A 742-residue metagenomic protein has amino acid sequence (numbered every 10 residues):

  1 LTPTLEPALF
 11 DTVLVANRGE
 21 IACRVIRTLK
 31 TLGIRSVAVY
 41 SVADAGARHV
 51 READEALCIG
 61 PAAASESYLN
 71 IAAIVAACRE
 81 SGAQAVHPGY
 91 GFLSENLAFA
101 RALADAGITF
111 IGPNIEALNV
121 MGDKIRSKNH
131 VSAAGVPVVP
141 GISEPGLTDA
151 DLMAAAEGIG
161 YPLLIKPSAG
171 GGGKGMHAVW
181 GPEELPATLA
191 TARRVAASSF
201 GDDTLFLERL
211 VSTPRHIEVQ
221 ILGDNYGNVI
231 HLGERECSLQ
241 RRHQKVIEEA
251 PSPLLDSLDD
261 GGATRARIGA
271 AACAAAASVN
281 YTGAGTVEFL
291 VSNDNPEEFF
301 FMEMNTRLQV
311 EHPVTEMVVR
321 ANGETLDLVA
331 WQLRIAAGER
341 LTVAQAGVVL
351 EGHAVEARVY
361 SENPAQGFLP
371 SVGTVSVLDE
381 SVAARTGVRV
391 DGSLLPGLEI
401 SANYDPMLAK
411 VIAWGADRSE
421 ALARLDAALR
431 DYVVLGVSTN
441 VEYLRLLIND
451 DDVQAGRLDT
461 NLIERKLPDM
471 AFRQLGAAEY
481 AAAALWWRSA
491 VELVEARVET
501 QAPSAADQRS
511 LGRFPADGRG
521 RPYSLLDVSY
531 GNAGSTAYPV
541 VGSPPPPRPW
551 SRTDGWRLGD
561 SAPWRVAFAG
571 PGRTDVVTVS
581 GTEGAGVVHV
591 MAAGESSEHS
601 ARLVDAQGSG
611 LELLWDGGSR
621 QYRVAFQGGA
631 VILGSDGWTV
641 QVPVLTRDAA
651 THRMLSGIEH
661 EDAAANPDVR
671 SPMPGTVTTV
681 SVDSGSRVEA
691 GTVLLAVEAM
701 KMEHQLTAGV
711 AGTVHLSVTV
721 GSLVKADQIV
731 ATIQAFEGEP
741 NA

Functional and structural regions predicted by a protein language model:
L1-V287, V291-V314: N-terminal beta-alpha lobe that positions the nucleotide/phosphoryl donor in ATP/NTP-coupled carboxylate activation
D11, K174-G175, P251, D405-V411 (+1 more regions): Short amphipathic alpha-helical segments
A85, S94-A102, E356, Q366 (+1 more regions): Structured, non-catalytic alpha/beta "coupling" segments that mediate domain-domain communication and provide generic
M176-A178, P253-S257, M407-A416, D431 (+1 more regions): Short, well-ordered beta-strand elements within core beta-sheets of diverse protein domains
L210, S393, W414, A606 (+3 more regions): Residue-level recognition of beta-strand microenvironments
P313-A585, H589-E595, A690-V693, L723-A742: Catalytic cores of soluble metabolic enzymes centered on carboxylation/carboxyl-transfer
Q345-E351, E464, V644-S671: Long, charged amphipathic helices and adjacent flexible linkers at domain junctions
E659-A742: Structured functional modules or segments
